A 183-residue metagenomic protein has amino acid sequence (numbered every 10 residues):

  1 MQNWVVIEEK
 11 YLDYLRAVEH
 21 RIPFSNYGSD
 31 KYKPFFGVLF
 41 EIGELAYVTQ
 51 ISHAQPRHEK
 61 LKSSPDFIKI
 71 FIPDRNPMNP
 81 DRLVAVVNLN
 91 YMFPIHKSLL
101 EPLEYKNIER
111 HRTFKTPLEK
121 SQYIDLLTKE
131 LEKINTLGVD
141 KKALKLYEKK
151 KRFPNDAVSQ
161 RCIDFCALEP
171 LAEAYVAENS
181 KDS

Functional and structural regions predicted by a protein language model:
M1-Y32: Short N-terminal edge-element motif at the start of the domain
N3-V5, A46, V87-F93: A broad, low-specificity signal marking well-ordered, structured residues that form hydrophobic/aromatic
E8, S52, H96: Residues at the C-termini of beta-strands that transition into short coil/loop
Y11, Q55, L99: Residue-level detector of flexible, active-site-proximal loop/helix-junction positions within diverse enzyme catalytic
R16-A17, T49, K60, E104: A short secondary-structure junction signal
G28-K31, E41-L83: Compact nucleic-acid interaction/catalytic patches
F35-L39: Short beta-strand-centered aromatic/proline hotspots
F71-S183: C-terminal terminal-subdomain/extension
